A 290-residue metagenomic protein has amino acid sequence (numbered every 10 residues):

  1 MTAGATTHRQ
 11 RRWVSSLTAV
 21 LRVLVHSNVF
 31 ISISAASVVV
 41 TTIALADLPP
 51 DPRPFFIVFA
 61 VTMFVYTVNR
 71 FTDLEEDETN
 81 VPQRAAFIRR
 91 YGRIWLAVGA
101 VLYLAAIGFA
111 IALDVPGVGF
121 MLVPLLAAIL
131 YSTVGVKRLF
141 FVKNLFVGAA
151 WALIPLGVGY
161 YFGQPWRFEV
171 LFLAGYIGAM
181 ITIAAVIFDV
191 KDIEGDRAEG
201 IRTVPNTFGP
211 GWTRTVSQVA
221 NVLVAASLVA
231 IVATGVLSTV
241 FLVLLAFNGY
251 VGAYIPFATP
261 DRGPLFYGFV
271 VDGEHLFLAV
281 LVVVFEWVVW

Functional and structural regions predicted by a protein language model:
M1-L24: Short, Lys/Arg-rich, polar N-terminal cytosolic tail immediately upstream of the first transmembrane signal-anchor
I33-V39, A86-I94, L145-Y161, N206-W212 (+1 more regions): Small-residue-rich segments of transmembrane alpha-helices in multi-pass membrane proteins, especially helix faces
S37-I57, A105-G119, I154-G175, S227-T239 (+1 more regions): Helix-coil boundary and interhelical linker segments in multi-pass alpha-helical membrane proteins
V58-F109, A179-S227: Solvent-exposed interhelical
Y66-T79, A127-F141, A185, D189 (+2 more regions): C-terminal ends of transmembrane helices
V81-A86, V236-W290: Extended hydrophobic alpha-helices typical of membrane-associated regions
Q83-P165, Y254-G263: Intramembrane alpha-helical segments
N144-R197, G211-R214: Functional transmembrane core segments of multi-pass inner-membrane proteins
